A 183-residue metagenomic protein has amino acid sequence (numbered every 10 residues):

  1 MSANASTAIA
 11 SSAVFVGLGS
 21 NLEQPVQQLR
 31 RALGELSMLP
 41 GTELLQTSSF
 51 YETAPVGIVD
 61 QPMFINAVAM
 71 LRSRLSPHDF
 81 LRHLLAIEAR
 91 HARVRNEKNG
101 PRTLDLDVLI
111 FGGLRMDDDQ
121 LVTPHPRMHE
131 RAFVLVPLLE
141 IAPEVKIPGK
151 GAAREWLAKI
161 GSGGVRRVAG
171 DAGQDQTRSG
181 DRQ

Functional and structural regions predicted by a protein language model:
M1-A3, Q183: Conserved nucleotide-ligand handling architecture
A3-L18, L22-T103, G112-G113, L157-A158: Nucleotide and nucleotide-moiety/phosphate-recognizing core
V56-M63, L75-L81, L85-Q183: Flexible, gly/pro- and Lys/Arg-enriched active-site loops
